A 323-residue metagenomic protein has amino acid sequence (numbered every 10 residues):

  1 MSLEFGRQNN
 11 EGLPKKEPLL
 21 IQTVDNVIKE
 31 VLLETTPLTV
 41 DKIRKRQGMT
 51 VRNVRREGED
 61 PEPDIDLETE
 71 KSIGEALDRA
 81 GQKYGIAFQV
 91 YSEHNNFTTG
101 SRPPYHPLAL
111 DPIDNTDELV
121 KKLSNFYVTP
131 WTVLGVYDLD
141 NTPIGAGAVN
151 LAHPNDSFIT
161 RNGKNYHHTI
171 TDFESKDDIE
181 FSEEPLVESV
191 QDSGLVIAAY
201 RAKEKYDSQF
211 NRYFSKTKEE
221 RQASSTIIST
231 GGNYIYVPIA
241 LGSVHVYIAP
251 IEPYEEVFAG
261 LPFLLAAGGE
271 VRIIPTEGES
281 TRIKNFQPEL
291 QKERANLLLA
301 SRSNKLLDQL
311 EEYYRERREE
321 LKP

Functional and structural regions predicted by a protein language model:
S2-I113, E319-P323: N-terminal subdomain of lithium-sensitive/metallo-dependent phosphomonoesterases centered on the IMPase/IPPase/PAP
I28, L32, N162, D177 (+1 more regions): An extended, acidic
P61-E62, L123, I228, E289: Short Gly/Pro-enriched turn/cap motifs at secondary-structure boundaries
I73, L77, T132-V133, G260-L264: Buried hydrophobic packing segments
A80-G85, D114-P130, Y254, I274-G278 (+1 more regions): Short, charged helix-to-loop "capping" segments that act as catalytic/coupling loops
I86-F88, G145, S224-S225: Residue-level recognition of the N-termini of beta-strands and the immediately preceding loop/turn
P103-H167: DPxDG-like acidic metal-binding loop motif
F173: Acidic-aromatic/histidine active-site loop/patch
